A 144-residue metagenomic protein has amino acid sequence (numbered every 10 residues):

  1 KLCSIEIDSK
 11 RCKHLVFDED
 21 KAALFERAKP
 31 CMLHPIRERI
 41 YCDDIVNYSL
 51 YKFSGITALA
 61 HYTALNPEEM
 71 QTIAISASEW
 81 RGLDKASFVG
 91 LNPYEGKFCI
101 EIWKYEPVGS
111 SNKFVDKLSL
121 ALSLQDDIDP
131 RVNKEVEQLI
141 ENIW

Functional and structural regions predicted by a protein language model:
S4-P30: Short, cationic-aromatic polyanion-contact patches
F25-W144: Long, low-complexity, charge-rich intrinsically disordered regions
